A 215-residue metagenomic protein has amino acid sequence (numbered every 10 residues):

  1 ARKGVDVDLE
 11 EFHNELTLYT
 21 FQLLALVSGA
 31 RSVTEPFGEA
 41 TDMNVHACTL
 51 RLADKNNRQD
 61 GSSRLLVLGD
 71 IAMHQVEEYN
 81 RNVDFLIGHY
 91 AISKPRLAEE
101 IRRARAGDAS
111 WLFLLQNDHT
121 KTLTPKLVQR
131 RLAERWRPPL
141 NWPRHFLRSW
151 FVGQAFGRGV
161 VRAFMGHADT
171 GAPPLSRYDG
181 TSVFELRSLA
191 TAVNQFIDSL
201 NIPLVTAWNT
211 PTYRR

Functional and structural regions predicted by a protein language model:
A1-S32, R144: Basic, Lys/Arg- and aromatic-enriched nucleic-acid-binding interface segment
R2-E10, V33-T34, H46-R81, A104-A106 (+1 more regions): Basic, Lys/Arg-rich DNA-contacting stretches centered on the C-terminal catalytic core of tyrosine recombinase systems
E15-Y19, D118-A155, A163, H167: Short basic/aromatic active-site micro-motif
S32-V33, R158: Alpha-helix N-cap/start motif
F37-M43, W136-N141, V152-F156, R162-T170 (+1 more regions): A short, basic/aromatic helix-end/turn motif that makes direct DNA contacts
N56-R58, M165-L204, W208-R214: Catalytic-site neighborhood detector that most strongly recognizes the C-terminal catalytic loop/helix of tyrosine
L68-R137, G159: Active-site/catalytic core of tyrosine-dependent DNA strand-transfer enzymes
Q75, N82, E100, R131 (+4 more regions): Charge-rich, solvent-exposed alpha-helical interaction surfaces
